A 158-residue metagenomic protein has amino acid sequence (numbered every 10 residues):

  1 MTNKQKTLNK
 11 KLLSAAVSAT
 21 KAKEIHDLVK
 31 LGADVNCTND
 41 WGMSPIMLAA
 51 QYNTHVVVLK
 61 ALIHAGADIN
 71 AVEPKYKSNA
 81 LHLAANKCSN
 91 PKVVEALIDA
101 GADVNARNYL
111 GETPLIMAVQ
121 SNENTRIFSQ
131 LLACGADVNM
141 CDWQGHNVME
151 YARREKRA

Functional and structural regions predicted by a protein language model:
Q5-S14, T38-P45, V72-A80, R107-T113 (+1 more regions): Ankyrin-repeat boundary/"N-cap" motif
K11, L28-L31: Charge-rich, solvent-exposed alpha-helical interaction surfaces
S14-T20, L48-H55, L83-N90, M117-N124 (+1 more regions): Ankyrin repeat A-helix N-terminal signature
K21-V29, T54-I63, S89-I98, E123-L132 (+1 more regions): Ankyrin repeat structural motif
A67-N90: A generic tandem-repeat structural signature
L132, D137-A158: Leucine-rich solenoid repeat scaffolds
